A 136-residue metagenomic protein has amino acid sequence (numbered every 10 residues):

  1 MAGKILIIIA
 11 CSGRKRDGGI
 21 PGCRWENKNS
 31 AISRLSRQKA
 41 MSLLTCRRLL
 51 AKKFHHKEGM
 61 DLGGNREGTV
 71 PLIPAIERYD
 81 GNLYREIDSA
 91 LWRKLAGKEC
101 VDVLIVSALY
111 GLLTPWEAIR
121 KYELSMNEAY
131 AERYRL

Functional and structural regions predicted by a protein language model:
M1-L136: Peripheral peptide segments
